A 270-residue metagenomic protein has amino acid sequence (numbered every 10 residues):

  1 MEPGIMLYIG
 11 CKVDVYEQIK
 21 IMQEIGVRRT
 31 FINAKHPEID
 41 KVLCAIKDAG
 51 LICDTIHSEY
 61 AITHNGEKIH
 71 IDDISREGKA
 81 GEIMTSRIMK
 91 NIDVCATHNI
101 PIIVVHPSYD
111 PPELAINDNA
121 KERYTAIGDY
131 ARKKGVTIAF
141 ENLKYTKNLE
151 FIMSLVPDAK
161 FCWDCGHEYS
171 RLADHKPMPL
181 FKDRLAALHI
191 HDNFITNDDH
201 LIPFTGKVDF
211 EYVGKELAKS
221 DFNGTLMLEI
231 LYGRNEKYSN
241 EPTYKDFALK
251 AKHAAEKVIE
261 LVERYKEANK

Functional and structural regions predicted by a protein language model:
M1-G4, K12-Q23, K47, L149-C162 (+1 more regions): Histidine-acidic metal/acid-base catalytic patches
M1-L7, I21, V42-A45, K79-I88: N-terminal-biased segments
E2-L7, T30-I32, C53-S58, I103-V105 (+4 more regions): Hydrophobic faces of well-ordered beta-strands that scaffold small-molecule active sites in alpha/beta enzyme cores
I9-V15, R29-V42, A61-H64, D110-A115 (+4 more regions): Acidic-and-aromatic substrate-binding clefts and catalytic sites of carbohydrate-active enzymes
Q18-M22, R29-K35, K68-S75, Y265-N269: Alpha/beta catalytic barrel-like cores
I19-E24, E38-A61, K90-N99, K121 (+4 more regions): Acidic (Asp/Glu)-rich catalytic clusters
D48, E67-K160, S170, K245-L249 (+2 more regions): Active-site acidic/histidine proton-transfer and metal-coordination neighborhood in alpha/beta enzyme cores
